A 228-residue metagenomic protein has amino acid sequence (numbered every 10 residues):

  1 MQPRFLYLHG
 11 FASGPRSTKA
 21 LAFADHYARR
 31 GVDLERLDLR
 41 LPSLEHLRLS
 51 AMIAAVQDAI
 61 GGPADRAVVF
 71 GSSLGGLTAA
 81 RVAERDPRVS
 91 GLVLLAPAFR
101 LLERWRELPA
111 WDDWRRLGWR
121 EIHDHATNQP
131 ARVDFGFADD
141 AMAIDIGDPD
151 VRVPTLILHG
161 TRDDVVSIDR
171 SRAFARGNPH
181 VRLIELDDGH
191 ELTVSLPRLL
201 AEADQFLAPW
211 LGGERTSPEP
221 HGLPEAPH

Functional and structural regions predicted by a protein language model:
M1-L41: Short, surface-exposed "cap/lid" segments of acyl-processing enzymes
Y7-F11, F70, L95, L158: Short hydrophobic segments within beta-strands
S17-L21, S50, S167-R172: Short, surface-exposed alpha-helical segments at coil->helix boundaries
Y27, V82-D86: Aromatic pocket-lining residues of Rossmann-like dinucleotide-binding sites
R36-P63: Catalytic nucleophile-loop/oxyanion-hole region of alpha/beta-hydrolase and closely related hydrolase-like folds
F70-A79: Gly/Ala-rich beta-loop-alpha elbow adjacent to hydrolase catalytic centers
R88-H228: The alpha/beta-hydrolase serine catalytic core
